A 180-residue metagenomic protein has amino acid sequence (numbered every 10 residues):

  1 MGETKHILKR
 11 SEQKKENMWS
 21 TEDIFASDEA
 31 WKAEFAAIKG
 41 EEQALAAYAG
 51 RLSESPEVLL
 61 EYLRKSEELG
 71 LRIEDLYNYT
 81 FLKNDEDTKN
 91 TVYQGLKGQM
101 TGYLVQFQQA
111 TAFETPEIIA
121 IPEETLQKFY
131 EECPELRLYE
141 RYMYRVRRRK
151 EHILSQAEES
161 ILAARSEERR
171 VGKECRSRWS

Functional and structural regions predicted by a protein language model:
M1-R176, S180: A well-structured
